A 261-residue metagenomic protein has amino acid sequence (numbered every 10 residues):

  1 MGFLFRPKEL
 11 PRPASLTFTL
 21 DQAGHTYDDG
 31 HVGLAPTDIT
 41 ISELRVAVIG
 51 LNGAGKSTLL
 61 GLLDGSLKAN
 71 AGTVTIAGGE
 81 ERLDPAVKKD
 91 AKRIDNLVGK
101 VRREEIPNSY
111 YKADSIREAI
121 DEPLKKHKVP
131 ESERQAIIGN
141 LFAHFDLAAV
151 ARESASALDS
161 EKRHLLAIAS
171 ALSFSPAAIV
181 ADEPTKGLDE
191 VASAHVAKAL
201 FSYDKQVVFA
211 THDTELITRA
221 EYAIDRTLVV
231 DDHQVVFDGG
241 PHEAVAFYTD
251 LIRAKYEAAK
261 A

Functional and structural regions predicted by a protein language model:
D64: Helix-to-loop junction immediately C-terminal to a conserved catalytic motif
E81-V101, K126: ABC ATPase NBD coupling module
E104, K112-K126: Q-loop/switch helix immediately C-terminal to the Walker
E133-V150: Conserved ABC ATPase "signature" region
S154-L158: Conserved ABC ATPase signature
I179-E183: Catalytic Walker B motif of ABC-type/P-loop ATPase nucleotide-binding domains
Q234-A258: Conserved beta-strand-loop-alpha-helix hinge in the C-terminal portion of ABC ATPase nucleotide-binding domains
